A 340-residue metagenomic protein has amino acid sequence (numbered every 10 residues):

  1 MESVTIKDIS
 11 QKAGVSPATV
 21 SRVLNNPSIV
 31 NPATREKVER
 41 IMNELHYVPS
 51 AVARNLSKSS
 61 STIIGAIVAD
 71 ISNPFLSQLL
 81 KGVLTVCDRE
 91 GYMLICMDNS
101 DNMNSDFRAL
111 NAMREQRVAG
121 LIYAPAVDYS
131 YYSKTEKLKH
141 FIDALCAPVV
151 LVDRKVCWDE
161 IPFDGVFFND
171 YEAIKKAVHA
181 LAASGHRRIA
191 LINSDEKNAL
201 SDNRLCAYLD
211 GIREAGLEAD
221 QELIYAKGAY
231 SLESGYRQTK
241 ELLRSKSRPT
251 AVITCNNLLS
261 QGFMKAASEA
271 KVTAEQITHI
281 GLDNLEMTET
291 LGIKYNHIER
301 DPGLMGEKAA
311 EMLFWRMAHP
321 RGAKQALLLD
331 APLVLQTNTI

Functional and structural regions predicted by a protein language model:
M1, T5, S59-H179, R244: Alpha-helical recognition/docking segments in bacterial nutrient-uptake and carbohydrate-utilization systems
M1-S61, I340: N-terminal helix-turn-helix DNA-binding module of bacterial transcription factors
K12, P17-R22, L56-S72, I122 (+1 more regions): Short beta-strand segments enriched in small/hydrophobic residues
M42-L56, F75, L79-G82, A124-P125 (+1 more regions): Alpha-helical linker/hinge and terminal dimerization helices associated with HTH transcriptional regulators
L45, R89-E90, L145, A215 (+1 more regions): Helix C-cap/helix->beta junction micro-motif
A69-Q78, M97-S105, P125-Y131, R154 (+6 more regions): Hinge/beta->alpha junction and helix N-cap segments in small-molecule ligand-binding domains
F163, K240-I340: Flexible loop/turn connectors
